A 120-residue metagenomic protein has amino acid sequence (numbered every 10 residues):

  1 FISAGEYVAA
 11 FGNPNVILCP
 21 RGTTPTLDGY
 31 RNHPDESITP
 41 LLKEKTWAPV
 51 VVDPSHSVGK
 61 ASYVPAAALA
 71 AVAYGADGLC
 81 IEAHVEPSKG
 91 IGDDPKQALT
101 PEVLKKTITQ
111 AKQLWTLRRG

Functional and structural regions predicted by a protein language model:
F1-P87: Catalytic alpha/beta core domains of metabolic enzymes, predominantly
V85-G120: C-terminal helical cap(s) of enzyme catalytic domains, especially alpha/beta-barrels
